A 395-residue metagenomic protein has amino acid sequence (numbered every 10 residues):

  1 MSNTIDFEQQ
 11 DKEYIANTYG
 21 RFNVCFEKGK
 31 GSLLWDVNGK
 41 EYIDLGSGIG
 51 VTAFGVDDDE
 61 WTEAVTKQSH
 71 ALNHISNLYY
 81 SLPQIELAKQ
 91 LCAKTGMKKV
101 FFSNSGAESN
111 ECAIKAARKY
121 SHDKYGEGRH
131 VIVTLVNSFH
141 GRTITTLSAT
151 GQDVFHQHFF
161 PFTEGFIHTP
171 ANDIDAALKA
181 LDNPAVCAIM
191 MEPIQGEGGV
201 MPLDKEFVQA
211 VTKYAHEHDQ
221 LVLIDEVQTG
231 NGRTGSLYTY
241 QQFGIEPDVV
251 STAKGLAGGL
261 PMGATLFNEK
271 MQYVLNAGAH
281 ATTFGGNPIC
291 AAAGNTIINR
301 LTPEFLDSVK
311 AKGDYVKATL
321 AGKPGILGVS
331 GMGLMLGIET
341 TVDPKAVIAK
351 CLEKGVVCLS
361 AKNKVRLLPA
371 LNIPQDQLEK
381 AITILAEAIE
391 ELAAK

Functional and structural regions predicted by a protein language model:
S2-K395: Conserved N-terminal phosphate-binding loop of PLP-dependent enzymes in the Aspartate aminotransferase
